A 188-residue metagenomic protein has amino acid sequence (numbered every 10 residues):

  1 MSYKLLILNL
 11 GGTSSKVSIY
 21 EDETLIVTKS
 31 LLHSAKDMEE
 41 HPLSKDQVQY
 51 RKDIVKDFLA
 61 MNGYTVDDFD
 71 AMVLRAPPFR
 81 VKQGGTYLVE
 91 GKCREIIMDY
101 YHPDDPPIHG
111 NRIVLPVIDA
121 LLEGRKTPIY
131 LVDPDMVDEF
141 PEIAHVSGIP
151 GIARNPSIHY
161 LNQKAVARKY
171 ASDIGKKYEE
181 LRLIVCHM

Functional and structural regions predicted by a protein language model:
Y3-L8, F69-V73, L181-H187: Short glycine-aspartate micro-motif
L5-D46: Short glycine-rich, Thr/Ser-proximal phosphate-binding strand/loop in the N-terminal lobe of ATP-dependent enzymes
L5-I7, T28, T86, I129-L131 (+1 more regions): Conserved beta-strand scaffold positions in the cores of enzyme catalytic domains, especially in NTP/NDP-utilizing
G11-K16, P77-R80, M136-V137, C186-M188: Gly/Ser/Thr-rich loops at beta-strand to alpha-helix junctions that form or flank small-molecule/cofactor-binding
Q47-I54, P103-G110: Glycine-rich anion/phosphate-binding loops
Y50-N62, V166-K169: Short, well-ordered amphipathic alpha-helical segments that serve as non-catalytic structural scaffolds within diverse
L59, Y64-P106, P128, P134-P150: Short beta-strand-loop/turn "lid" adjacent to the catalytic site in phosphate-handling enzymes
P107-M188: Phosphate-binding/catalytic loop of phosphoryl-transfer enzymes
